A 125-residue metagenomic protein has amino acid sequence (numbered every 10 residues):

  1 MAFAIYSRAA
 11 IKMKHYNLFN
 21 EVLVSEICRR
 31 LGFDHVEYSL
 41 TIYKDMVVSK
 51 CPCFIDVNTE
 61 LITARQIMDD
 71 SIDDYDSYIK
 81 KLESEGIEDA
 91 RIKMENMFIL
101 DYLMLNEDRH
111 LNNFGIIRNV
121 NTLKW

Functional and structural regions predicted by a protein language model:
M1-I67: Conserved ATP-binding subdomain of kinase catalytic cores across diverse folds
D56-E85: Internal, well-ordered alpha/beta segment that forms a basic, Gly-enriched binding/recognition surface
S77-W125: Conserved kinase catalytic-core segment
